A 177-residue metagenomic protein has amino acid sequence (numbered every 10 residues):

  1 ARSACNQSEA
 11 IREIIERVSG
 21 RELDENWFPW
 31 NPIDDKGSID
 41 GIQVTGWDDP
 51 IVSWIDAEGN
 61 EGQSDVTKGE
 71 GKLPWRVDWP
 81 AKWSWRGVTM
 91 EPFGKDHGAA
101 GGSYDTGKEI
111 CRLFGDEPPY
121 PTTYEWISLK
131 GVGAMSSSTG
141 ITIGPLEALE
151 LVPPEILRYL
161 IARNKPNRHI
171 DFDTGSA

Functional and structural regions predicted by a protein language model:
A1-P121: NTP-dependent nucleotidyl-transfer catalytic core
A99, Y104, F114, E125-A177: Catalytic adenosine-cofactor/nucleotide-binding cores of aminoacyl-tRNA synthetases and other
